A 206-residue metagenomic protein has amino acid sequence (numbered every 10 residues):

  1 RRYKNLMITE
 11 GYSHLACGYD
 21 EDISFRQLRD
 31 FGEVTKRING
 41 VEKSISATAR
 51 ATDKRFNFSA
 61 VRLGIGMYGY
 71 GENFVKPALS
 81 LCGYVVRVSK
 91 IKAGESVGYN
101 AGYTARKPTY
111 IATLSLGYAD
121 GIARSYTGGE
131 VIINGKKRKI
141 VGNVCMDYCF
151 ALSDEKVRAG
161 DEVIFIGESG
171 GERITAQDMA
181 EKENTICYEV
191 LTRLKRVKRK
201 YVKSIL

Functional and structural regions predicted by a protein language model:
R1-K92: Active-site loop/helix belt of alpha/beta enzymes
K90-L206: C-terminal accessory subdomain/extension
